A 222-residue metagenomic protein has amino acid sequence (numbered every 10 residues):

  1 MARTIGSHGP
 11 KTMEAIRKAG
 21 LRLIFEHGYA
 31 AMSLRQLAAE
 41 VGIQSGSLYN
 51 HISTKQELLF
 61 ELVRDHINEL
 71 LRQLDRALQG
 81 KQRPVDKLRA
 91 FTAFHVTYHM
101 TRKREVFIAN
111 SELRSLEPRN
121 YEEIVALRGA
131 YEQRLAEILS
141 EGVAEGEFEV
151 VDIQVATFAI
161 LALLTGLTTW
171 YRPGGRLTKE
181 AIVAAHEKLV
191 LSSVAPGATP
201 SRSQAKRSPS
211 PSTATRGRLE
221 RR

Functional and structural regions predicted by a protein language model:
T12, K55, L62, H66 (+8 more regions): Hydrophobic/aromatic residues within well-ordered alpha-helical segments
T12-A15, L23-E57, E61: Helix-turn-helix
A19-L23, F94, Y98, L163: Short amphipathic alpha-helical elements of helix-turn-helix/winged-helix folds
I52, S111-L116: Short helix-capping/turn signature of helix-turn-helix
E61, D75-R104, T157-I160, V183 (+1 more regions): Hydrophobic alpha-helical connector segments
N68-R72, R119-A144, Q154-F158, A184: Amphipathic alpha-helical packing segments from all-alpha helical-bundle domains
V106-N110, Y121, V143-L189, G197-T213 (+1 more regions): Hydrophobic/aromatic-rich alpha-helical bundle segments in the mid-to-C-terminal region
